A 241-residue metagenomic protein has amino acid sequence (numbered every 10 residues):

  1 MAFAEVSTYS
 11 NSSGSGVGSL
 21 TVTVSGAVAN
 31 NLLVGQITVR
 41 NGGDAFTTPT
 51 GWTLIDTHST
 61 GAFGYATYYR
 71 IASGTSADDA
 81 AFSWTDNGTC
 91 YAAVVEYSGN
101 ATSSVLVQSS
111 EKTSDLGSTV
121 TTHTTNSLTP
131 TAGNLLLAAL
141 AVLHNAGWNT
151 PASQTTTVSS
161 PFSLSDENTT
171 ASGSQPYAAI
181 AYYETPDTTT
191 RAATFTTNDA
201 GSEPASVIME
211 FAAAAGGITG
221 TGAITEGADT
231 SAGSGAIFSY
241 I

Functional and structural regions predicted by a protein language model:
M1-T221, G227-I241: Primarily extracytoplasmic/secreted proteins and surface-exposed domains characterized by disulfide-bonded cysteine
